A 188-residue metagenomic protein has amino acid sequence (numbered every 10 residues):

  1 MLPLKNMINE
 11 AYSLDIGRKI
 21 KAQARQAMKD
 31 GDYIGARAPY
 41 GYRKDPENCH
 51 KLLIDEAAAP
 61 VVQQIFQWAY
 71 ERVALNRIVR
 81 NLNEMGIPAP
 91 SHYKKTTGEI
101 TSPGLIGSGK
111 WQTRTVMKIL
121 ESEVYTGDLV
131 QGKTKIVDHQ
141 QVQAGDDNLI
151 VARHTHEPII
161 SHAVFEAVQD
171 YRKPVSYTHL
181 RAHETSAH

Functional and structural regions predicted by a protein language model:
M1-R181, S186: Conserved catalytic breakage-reunion loop centered on the nucleophilic residue
